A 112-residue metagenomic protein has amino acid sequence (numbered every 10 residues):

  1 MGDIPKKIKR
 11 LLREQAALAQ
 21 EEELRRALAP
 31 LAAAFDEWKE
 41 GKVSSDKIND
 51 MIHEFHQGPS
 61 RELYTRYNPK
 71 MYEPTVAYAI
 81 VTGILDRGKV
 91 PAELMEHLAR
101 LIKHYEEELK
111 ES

Functional and structural regions predicted by a protein language model:
M1-S112: Acidic, Ser/Pro/Thr-rich low-complexity regulatory regions and the short amphipathic helical interaction modules they
